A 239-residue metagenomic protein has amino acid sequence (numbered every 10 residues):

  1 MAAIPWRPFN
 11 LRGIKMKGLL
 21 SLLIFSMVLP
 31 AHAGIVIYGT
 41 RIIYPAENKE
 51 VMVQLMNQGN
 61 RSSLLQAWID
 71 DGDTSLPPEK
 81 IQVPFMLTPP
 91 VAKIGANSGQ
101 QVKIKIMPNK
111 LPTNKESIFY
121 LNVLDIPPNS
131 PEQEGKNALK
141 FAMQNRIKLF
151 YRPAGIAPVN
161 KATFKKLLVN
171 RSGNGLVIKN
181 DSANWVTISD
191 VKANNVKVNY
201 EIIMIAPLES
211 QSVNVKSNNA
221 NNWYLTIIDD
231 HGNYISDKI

Functional and structural regions predicted by a protein language model:
V28-P30: N-terminal signal peptide c-region/cleavage motif recognized by signal peptidases
A33-M56, V159-R171, I202-M204: Beta-sheet-dominated interaction scaffolds and their linkers
T40-P78: N-terminal targeting signals for Sec/Tat export/insertion, comprising classic cleavable signal peptides
L55-G59, L176-S182: Asparagine-centered strand-capping/turn motif at beta-strand->loop junctions
N60-L65, N114, A183-I188: Short acidic/proline- and small/hydrophobic-mixed sequence motifs that coincide with surface turns and coil-to-beta
P77-K110, V196-A220: Intrinsically disordered, low-complexity Pro/Gly/Ser/Thr-rich segments with frequent PxxP/GP/PP motifs and embedded
M107-I156, A220-I239: Terminal connector regions
